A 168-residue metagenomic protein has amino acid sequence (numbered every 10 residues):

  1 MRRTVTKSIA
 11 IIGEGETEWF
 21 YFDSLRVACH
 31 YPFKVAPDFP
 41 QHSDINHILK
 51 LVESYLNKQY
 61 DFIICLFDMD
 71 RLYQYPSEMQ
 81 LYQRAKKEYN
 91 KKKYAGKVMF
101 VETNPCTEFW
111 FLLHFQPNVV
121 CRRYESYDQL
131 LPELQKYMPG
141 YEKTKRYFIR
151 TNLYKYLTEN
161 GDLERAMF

Functional and structural regions predicted by a protein language model:
M1-S8, W19-D38, L51-K58, F62 (+1 more regions): C-terminal accessory helical subdomains adjacent to catalytic cores in phosphodiester- and nucleotide-handling enzymes
E14-E18: Short glycine-enriched loops at secondary-structure junctions
Q41-N46: Eukaryotic endosomal/vacuolar membrane-trafficking regulators centered on PX-domain-mediated PI3P pathways
